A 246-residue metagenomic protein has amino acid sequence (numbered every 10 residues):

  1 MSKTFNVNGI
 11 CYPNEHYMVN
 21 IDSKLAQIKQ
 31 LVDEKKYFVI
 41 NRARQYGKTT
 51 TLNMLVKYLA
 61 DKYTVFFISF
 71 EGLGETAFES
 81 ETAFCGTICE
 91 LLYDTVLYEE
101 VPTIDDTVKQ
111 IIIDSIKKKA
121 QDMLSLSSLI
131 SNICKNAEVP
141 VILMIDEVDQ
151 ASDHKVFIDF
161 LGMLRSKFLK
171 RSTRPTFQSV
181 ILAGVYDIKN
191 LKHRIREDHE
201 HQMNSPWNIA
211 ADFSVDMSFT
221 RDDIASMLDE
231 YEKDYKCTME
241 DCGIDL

Functional and structural regions predicted by a protein language model:
M1-K36, I188: A short, basic N-terminal segment
T4-I10, T103-K109, W207: Short, basic/glycine-rich phosphate-binding loops at helix/coil junctions that contact nucleotide phosphates
G9-I10, K155-L246: The catalytic "switch" region of P-loop NTPases
M18-I21, D122-M123, M239: A conditional alpha-helix N-cap/helix-loop micro-motif detector
K24-I28, L126-I130, L164, L228 (+1 more regions): Generic hydrophobic alpha-helical segments
Q30, E34-Y46, T50-I158, Q178 (+1 more regions): P-loop NTPase nucleotide-binding core
